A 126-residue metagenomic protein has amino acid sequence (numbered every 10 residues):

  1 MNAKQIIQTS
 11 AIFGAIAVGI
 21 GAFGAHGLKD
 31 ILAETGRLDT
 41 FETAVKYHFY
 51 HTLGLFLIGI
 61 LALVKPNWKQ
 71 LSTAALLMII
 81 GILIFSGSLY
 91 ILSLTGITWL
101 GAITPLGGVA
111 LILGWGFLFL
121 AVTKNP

Functional and structural regions predicted by a protein language model:
M1-P126: Polytopic transmembrane helical bundles with strong interfacial aromatic enrichment
